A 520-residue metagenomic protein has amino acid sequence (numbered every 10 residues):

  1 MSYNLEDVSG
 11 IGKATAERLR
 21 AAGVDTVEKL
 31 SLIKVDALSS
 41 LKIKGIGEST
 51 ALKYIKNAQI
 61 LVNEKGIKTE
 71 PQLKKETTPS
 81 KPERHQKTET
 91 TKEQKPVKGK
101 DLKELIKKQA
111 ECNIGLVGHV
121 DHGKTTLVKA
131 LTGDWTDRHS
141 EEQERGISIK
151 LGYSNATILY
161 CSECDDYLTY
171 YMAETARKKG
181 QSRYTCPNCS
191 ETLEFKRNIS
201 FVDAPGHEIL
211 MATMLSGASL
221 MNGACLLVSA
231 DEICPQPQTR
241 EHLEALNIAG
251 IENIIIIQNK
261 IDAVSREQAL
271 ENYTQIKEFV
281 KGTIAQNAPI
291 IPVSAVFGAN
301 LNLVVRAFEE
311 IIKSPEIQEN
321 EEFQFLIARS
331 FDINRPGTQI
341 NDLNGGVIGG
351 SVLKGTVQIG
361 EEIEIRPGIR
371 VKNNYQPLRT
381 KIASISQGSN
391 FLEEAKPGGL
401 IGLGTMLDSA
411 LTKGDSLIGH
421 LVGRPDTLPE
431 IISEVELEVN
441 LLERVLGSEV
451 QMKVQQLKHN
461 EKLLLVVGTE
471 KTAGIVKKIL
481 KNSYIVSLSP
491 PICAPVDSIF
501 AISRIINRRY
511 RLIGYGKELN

Functional and structural regions predicted by a protein language model:
M1-P79: Compact, charge-rich alpha-helical regulatory domains located at protein termini
P82-D101, K107-G133, R197-S200, L220 (+7 more regions): Helix-rich terminal scaffold detector
H85-I209, M221: P-loop NTPase switch module centered on the Walker A-proximal segment
P96-V97, L105-I106, A110, E278-L417 (+2 more regions): Conserved catalytic-core segments of large NTP-driven translation/proteostasis enzymes
N113-L116, V264-R266, S409-N520: C-terminal effector modules of nucleic-acid-centric enzymes and ribosome-associated factors
K196-S200, A204-L210, S219-E241, A249-L270: Conserved Switch II/interswitch segment of TRAFAC-class P-loop GTPases
